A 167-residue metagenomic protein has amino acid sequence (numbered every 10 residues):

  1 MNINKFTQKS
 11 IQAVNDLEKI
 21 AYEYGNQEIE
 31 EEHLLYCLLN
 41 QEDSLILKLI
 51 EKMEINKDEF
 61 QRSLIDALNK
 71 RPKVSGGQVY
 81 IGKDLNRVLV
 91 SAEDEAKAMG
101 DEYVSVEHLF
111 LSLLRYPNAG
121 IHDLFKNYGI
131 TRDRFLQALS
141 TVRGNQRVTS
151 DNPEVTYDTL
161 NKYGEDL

Functional and structural regions predicted by a protein language model:
M1-L167: Histone-fold recognition with a strong bias for associated Lys/Arg-rich disordered tails
